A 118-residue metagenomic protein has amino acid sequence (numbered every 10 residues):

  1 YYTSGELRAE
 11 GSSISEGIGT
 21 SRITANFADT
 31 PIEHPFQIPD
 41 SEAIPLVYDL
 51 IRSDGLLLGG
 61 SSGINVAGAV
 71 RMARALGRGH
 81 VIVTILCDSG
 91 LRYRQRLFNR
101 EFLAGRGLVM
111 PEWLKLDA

Functional and structural regions predicted by a protein language model:
Y1-G60, L97-A118: Active-site/ligand-binding loops adjacent to catalytic centers
S41, G63, G90-L91: Short Gly/Pro-enriched loop/turn and capping motifs at secondary-structure junctions
L57-A69: Substrate-binding/catalytic subdomain of NAD(P)-dependent oxidoreductase enzymes
A67-A118: Phosphate-binding loop/pocket of nucleotide- and phosphate-handling active sites
